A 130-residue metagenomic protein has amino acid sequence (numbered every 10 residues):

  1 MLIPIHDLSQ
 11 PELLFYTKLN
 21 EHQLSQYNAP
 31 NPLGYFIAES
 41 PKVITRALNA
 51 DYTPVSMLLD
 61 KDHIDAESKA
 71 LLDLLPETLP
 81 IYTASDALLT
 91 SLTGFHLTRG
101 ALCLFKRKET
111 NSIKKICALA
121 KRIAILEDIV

Functional and structural regions predicted by a protein language model:
M1-S68: Boundary-proximal intrinsically disordered activation/regulatory segments immediately upstream of a helical core
L2-Q23, P30, P80, S85-I116: Extended, non-globular alpha-helical segments
Y35, V55-M57, P80-Y82, G100-C103 (+1 more regions): Structural motif
I44-T45, S68-K69, L89-T90, N111: A generic local structural motif
N49, E109-V130: RNA substrate-binding interface of SAM-dependent RNA methyltransferases
Y52, L75-T78, L119: Short, well-ordered coil/turn elements that cap or connect secondary structure elements
L59, L72, F105: Flexible, acidic active-site loops/lids enriched in D/E/S/T/G that coordinate Mg2+ and/or position polar
A66-T78: Short, aromatic/basic amphipathic alpha-helical patches
